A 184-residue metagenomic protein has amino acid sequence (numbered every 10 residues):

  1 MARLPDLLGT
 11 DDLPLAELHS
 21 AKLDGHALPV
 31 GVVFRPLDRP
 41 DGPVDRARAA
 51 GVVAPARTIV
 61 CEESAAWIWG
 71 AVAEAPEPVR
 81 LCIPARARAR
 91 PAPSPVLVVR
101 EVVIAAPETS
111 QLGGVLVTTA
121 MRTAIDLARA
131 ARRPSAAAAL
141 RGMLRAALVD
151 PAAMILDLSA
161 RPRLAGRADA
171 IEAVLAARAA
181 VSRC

Functional and structural regions predicted by a protein language model:
M1-C184: Short gly/ser-rich loop at a beta-strand->alpha-helix junction or flexible surface loop bordering the NTP-binding
